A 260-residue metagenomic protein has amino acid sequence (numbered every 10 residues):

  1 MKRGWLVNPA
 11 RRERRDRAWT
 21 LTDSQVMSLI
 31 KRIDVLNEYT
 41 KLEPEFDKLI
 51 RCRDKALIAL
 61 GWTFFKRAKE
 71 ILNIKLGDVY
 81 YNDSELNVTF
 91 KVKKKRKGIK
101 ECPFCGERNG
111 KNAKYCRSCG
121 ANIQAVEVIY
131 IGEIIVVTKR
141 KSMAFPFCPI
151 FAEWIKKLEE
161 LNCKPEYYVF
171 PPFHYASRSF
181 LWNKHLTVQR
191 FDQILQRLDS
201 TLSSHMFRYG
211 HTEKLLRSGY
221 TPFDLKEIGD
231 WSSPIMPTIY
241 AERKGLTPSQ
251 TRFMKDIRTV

Functional and structural regions predicted by a protein language model:
M1-L36, Y175-R178: Flexible interdomain linker/hinge and immediately adjacent N-terminus of the catalytic tyrosine-recombinase domain
A18, T22, F46-I50, L60 (+4 more regions): Residue-level marker of regulatory loop/turn positions in helix-turn-helix DNA-binding domains and in histidine
M27-F64, A68, R208: Basic, Lys/Arg- and aromatic-enriched nucleic-acid-binding interface segment
R53, D192, D199-G219: Short basic/aromatic active-site micro-motif
G61-L86, F223-E227: Short, charged phosphate-coordinating catalytic segments
I71-L72, L202-S203, T212, G219-D230: Active-site-proximal segment of tyrosine recombinases
K93-A176: Basic, alpha-helical nucleic-acid-contacting "clamp/cap" segments
G229-M254: Catalytic-site neighborhood detector that most strongly recognizes the C-terminal catalytic loop/helix of tyrosine
